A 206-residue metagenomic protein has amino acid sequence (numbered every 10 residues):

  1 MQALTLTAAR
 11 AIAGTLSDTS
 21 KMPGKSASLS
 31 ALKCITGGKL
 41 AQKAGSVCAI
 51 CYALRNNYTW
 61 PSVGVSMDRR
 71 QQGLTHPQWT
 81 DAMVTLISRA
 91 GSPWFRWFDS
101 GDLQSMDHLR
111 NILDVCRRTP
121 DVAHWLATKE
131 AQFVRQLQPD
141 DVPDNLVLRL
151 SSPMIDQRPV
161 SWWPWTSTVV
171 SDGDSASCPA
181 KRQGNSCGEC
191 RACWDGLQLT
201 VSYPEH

Functional and structural regions predicted by a protein language model:
M1-H206: Class I S-adenosyl-L-methionine
